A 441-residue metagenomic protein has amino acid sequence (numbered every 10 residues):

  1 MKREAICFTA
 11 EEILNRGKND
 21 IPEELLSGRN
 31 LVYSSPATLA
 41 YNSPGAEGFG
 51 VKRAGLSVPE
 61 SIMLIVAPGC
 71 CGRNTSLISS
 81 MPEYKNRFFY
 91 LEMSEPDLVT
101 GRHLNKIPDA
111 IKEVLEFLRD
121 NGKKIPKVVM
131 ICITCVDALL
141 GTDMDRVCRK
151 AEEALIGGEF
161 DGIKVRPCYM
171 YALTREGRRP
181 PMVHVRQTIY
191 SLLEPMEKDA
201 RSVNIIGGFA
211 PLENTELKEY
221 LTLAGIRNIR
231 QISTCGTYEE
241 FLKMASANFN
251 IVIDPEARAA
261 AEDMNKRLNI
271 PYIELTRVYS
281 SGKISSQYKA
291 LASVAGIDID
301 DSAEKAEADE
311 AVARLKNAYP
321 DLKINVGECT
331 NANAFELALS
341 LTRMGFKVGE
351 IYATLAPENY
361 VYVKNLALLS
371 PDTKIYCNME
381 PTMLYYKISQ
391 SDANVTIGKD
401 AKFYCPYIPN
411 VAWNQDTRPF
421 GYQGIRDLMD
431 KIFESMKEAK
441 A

Functional and structural regions predicted by a protein language model:
M1-A441: An N-terminal assembly and electron-transfer interface module characteristic of large anaerobic redox and radical
